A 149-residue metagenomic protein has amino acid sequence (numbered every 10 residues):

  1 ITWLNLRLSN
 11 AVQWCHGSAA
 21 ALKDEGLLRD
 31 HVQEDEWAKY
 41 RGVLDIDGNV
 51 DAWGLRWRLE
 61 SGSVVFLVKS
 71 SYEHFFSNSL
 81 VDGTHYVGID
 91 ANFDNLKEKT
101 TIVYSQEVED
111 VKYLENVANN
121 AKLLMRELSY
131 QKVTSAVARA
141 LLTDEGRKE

Functional and structural regions predicted by a protein language model:
I1-D30: Catalytic donor nucleotide-activated moiety binding site of glycosyltransferases and closely related
H31-E149: Catalytic binding pocket for nucleotide-activated donors in carbohydrate/polymer assembly enzymes
